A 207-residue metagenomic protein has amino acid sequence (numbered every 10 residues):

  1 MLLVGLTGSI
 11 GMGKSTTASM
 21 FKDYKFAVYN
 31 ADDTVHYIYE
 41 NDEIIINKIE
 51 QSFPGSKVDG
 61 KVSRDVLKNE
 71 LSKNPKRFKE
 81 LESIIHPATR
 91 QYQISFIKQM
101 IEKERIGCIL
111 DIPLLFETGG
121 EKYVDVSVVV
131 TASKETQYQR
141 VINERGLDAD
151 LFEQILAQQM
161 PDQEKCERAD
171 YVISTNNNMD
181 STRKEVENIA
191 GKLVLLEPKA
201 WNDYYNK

Functional and structural regions predicted by a protein language model:
L6: Hydrophobic anchor at the beta1->P-loop junction of P-loop NTPases
I10: The conserved Walker
S15: Walker A/P-loop
K22-A31, E43-I44: Post-Walker A helix-loop "phosphate-sensing" segment adjacent to the P-loop in P-loop NTPases
D33-R105: ATP-dependent small-molecule kinase phosphotransfer cores that center on conserved nucleotide phosphate-binding segments
Q93, K122-Y123, N143, L147-V194 (+1 more regions): Small-molecule kinase domains that catalyze NTP-dependent phosphoryl transfer to phosphate-bearing small molecules
I94-K103, G107-E144: ATP-dependent NMP and nucleoside kinases share a basic, alpha-helical "lid"
